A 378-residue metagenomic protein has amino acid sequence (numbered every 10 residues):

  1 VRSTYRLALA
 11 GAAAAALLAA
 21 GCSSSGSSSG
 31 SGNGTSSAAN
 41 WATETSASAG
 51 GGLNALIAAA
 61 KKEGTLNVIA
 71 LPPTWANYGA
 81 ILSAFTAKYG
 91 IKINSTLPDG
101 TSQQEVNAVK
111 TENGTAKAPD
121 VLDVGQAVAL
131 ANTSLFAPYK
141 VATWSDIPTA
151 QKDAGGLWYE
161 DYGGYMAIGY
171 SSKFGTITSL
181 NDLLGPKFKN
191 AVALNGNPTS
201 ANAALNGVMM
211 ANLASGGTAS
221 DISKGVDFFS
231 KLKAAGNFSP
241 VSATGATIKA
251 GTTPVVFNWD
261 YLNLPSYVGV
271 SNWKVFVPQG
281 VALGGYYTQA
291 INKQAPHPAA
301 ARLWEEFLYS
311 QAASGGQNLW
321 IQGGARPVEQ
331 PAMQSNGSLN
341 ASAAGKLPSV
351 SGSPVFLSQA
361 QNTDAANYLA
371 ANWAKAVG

Functional and structural regions predicted by a protein language model:
V1-L9: Bacterial N-terminal signal peptides that target proteins for export
A19-T35: Bacterial lipoprotein signal-peptidase II cleavage site
S36-S37, S351-G378: Conserved C-terminal helix/tail region of periplasmic/extracytoplasmic solute-binding proteins
G51-K61, L71-K92: Short, polar/charged alpha-helical segment
N67-S83, N94-K110, A116-T252: Extracytoplasmic ligand-binding site segments that recognize negatively charged/polar headgroups
A127-T133, K249, P254-N272: A ligand-binding cleft/hinge motif common to bilobed small-molecule-binding domains
G163-Y165, V226-K231, N237, G269-K293 (+1 more regions): Periplasmic-binding protein-like
L283, Y287, I291-F356: Mature extracytoplasmic/periplasmic domains
